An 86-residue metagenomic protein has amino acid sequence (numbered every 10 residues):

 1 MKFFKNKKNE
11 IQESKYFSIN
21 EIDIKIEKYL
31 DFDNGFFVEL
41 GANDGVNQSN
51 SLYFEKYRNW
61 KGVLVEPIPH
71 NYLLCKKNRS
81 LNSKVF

Functional and structural regions predicted by a protein language model:
M1-S14: Non-catalytic N-terminal targeting/anchoring module and adjacent flexible stem/linker that precedes the structured
S14-F86: SAM cofactor-binding core of SAM-dependent methyltransferases, primarily the Rossmann-like beta-alpha-beta module
